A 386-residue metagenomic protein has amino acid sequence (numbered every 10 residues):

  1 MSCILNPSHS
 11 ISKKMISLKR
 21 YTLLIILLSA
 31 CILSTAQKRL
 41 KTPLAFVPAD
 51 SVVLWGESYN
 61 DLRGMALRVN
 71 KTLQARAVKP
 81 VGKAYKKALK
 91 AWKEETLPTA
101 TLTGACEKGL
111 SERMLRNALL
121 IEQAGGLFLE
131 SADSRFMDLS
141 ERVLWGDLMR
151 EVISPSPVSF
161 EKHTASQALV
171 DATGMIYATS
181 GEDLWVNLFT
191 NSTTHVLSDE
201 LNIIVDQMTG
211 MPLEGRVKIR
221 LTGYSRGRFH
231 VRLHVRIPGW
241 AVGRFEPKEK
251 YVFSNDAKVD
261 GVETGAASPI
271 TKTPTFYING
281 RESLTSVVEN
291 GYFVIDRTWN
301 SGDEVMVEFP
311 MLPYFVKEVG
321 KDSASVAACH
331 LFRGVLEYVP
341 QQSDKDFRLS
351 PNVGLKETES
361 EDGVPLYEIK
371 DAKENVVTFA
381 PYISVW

Functional and structural regions predicted by a protein language model:
M1-L18: N-terminal secretory signal peptides that target proteins for export/translocation
K19-I25: Sec-dependent signal peptide recognition, specifically the positively charged N-region followed immediately by
L27-T35: Hydrophobic h-region of N-terminal signal peptides that target proteins for export in Gram-negative bacteria
R39-L54, M137-G223, F245-Y277, E282-V288 (+2 more regions): C-terminal beta-rich recognition modules with glycine/proline-rich loops and embedded aromatic residues
A49-K79, K83-L89, E112-F128, K162-A172 (+1 more regions): Well-ordered alpha-helical segments within folded domains of soluble proteins
A49-V52, G56, N60, A84-T103 (+1 more regions): Long, well-ordered core segments of solenoidal/helical folds
G109-E112, I121-M137, V143, D147: Contiguous mid-protein beta-loop-alpha structural module that forms a pocket-lining wall or clamp of enzyme active
S225-L233: Extended extracellular/luminal ectodomain segments enriched in beta-structured repeat modules
